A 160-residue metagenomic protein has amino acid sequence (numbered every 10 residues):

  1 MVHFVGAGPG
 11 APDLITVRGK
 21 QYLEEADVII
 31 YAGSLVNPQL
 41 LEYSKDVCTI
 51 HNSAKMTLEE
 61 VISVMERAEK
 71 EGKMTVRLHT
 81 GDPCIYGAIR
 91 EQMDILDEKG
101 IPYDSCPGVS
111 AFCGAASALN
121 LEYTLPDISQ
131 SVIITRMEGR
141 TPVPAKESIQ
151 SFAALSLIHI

Functional and structural regions predicted by a protein language model:
M1-C106, G114, A153: Class I S-adenosyl-L-methionine
C84, R90-L155: Class I SAM-dependent methyltransferase SAM-binding "motif I" and its flanking Rossmann-like core
I158-I160: Conserved small/polar residues in nucleotide/adenosyl-binding loops
